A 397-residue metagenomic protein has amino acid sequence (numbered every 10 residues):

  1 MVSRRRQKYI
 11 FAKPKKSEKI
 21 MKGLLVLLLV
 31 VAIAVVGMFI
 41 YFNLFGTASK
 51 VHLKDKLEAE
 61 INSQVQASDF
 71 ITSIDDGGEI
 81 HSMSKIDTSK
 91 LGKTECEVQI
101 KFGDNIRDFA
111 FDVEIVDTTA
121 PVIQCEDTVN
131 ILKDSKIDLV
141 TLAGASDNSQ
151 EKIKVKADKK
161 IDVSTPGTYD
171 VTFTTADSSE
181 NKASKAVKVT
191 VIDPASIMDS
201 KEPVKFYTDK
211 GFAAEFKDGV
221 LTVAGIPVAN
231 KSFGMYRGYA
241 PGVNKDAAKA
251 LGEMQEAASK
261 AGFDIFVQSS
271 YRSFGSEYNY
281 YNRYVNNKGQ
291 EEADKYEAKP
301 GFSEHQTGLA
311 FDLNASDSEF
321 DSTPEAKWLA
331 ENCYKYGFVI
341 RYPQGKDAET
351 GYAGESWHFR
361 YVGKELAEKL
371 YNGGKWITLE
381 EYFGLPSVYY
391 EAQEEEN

Functional and structural regions predicted by a protein language model:
V2-L25, L29, F39, K188-N397: Extracytoplasmic cell-surface/polysaccharide-interacting catalytic and binding patches
M21-G23, F42-G77, T119-S149: Solvent-exposed, low-complexity, repeat-rich "mucin-like" stalks and linkers
A32, V36-N43: Hydrophobic membrane-targeting alpha-helices
F45-A48, E114-V122, T190-D199: Extracellular interdomain linker/stem segments of modular secreted and single-pass surface proteins
K56, E126-T128, K160, S270 (+1 more regions): Short strand-loop junctions, especially beta-strand C-caps/beta-turns that link beta-sheets to coils or alpha-helices
A67-F70, S82, F109, D117-T119 (+9 more regions): Cysteine-rich, disulfide-stabilized extracellular repeat modules
D75-F111, S149-V191: Serine/threonine-rich, repeat-prone extracellular segments and beta-strand-based repeat modules of secreted/surface
